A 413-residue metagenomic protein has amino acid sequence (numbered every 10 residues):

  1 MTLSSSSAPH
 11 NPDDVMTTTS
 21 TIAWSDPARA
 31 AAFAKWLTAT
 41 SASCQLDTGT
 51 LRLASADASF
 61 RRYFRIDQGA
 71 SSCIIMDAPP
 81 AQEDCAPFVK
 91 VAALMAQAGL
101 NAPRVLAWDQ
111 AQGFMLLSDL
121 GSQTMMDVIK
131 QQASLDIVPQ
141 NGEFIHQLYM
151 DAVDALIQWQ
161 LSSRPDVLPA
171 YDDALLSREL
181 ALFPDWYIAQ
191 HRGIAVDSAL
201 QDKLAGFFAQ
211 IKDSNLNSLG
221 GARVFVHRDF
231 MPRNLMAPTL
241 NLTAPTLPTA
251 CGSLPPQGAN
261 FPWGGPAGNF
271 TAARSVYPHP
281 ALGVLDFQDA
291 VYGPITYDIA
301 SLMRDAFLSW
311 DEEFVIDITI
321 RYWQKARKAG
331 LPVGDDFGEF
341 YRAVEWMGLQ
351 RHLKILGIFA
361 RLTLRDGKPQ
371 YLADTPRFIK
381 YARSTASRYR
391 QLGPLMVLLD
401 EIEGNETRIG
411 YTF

Functional and structural regions predicted by a protein language model:
T2-F114, Q123, V224, P238-A244 (+4 more regions): Conserved NTP-binding catalytic cores of kinases and kinase-like/nucleotidyltransferase enzymes across multiple kinase
L3, K354-F413: ATP/Mg2+ or Mg2+-diphosphate-binding catalytic cores that bind nucleotide phosphates or diphosphates via glycine-rich
F33, A39-A42, R164-P169, A174-L175 (+3 more regions): An alpha-helical support segment within catalytic cores of ATP-dependent transferases
F64-L176, L182, I188-G193, L219: ATP-binding pocket architecture of kinase catalytic cores
P184-H191, Y292-P332, W346-D366, F378-T385: Active-site activation/catalytic loop segments of kinase-like enzymes and analogous catalytic loops in related
D229: Conserved catalytic-loop position in the HRD/HxD motif
R233-L242, R274-S309: Catalytic activation segment of kinase domains across protein kinase-like and atypical kinase folds
